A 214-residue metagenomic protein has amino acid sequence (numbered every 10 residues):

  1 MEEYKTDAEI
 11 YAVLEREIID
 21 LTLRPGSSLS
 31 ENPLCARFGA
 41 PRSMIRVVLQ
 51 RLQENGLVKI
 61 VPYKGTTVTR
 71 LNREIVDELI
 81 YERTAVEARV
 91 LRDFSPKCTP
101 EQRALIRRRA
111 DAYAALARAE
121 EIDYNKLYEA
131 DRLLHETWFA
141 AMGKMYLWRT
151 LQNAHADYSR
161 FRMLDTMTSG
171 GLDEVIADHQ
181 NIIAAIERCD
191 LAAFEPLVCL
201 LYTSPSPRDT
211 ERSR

Functional and structural regions predicted by a protein language model:
M1-P96: Short linear motifs at protein or domain termini
K5, A104, G170-D173: Short helix-capping and inter-helix turn/linker motifs at the boundaries of alpha-helical repeat units
V58-K59, A154-A156, G171: Mobile beta-alpha loop/short-helix "lid" or hinge segments that flank ligand
C98-T99, G170: Short coil/turn segments
P100-L164, V175-R188, A193-L201: Conserved amphipathic alpha-helical segments that form helical-bundle/coiled-coil interaction surfaces
Y202-D209: Conserved small/polar residues in nucleotide/adenosyl-binding loops
R212-R214: Basic polycationic patches enriched in arginine
